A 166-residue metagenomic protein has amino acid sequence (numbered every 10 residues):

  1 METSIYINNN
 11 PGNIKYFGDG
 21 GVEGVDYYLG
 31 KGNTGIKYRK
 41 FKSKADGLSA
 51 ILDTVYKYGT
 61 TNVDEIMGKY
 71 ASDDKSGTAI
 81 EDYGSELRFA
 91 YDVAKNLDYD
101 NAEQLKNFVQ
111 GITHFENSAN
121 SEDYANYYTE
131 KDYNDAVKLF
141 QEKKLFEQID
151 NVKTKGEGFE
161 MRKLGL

Functional and structural regions predicted by a protein language model:
M1-G165: Cell-wall polysaccharide-cleaving catalytic domain and substrate-binding groove, primarily in peptidoglycan/chitin
